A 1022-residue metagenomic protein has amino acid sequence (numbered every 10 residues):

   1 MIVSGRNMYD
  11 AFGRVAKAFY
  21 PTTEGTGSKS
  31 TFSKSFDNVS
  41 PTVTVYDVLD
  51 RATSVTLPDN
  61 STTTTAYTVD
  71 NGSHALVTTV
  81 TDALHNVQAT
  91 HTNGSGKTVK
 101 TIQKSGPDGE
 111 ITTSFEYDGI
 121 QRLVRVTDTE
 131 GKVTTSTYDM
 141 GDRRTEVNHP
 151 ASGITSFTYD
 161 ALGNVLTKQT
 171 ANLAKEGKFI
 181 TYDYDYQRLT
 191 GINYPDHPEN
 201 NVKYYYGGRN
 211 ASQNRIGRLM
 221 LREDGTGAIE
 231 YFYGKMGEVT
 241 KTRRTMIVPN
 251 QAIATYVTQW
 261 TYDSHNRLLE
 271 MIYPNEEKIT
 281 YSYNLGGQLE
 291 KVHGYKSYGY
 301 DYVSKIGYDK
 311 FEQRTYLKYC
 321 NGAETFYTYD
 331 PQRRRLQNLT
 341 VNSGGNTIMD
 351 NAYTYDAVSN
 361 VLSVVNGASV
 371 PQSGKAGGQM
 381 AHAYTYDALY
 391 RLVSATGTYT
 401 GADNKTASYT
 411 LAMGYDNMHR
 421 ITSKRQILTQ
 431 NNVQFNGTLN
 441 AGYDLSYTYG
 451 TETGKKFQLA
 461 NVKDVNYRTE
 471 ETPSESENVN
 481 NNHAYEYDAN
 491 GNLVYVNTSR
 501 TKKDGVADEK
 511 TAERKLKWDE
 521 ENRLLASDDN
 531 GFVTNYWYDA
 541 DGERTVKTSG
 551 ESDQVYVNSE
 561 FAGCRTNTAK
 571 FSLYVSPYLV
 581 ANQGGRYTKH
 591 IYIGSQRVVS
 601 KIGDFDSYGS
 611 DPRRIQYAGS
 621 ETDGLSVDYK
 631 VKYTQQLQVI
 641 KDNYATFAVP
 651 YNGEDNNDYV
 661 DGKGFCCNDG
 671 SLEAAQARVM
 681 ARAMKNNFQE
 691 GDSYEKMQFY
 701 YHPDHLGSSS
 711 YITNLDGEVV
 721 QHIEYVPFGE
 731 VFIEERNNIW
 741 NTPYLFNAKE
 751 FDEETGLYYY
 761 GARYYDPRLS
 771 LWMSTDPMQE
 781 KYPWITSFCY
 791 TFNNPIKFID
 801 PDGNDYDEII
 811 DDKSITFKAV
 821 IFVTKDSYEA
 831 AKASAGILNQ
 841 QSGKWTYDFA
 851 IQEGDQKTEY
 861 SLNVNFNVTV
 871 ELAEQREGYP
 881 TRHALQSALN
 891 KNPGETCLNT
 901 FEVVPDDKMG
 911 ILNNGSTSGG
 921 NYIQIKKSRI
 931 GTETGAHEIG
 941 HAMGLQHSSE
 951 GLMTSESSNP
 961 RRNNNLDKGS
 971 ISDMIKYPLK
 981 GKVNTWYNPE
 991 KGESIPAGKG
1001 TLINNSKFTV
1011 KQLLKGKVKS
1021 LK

Functional and structural regions predicted by a protein language model:
M1, G5-N7, A11, K17-E24 (+34 more regions): Beta-turn initiation residues at beta-strand->coil junctions
G208, Y447-Y449, Q554-T566, R613-G761 (+1 more regions): A motif-centric feature for acidic-aromatic and gly/ser/thr-rich catalytic loops and repeats
Y329, Y384-Y386, W518, Y538 (+7 more regions): Surface-exposed coil/loop segments, especially low-complexity Tyr/Gly/Ser/Thr-rich stretches in secreted/surface
D812-T816, F822-L872, P880-Q886: Zn2+-dependent metallopeptidase catalytic core
E877-Q924: Catalytic zinc-binding patch centered on the HExxH motif and its immediate surroundings that defines zinc-dependent
G919-A936: Short pre-active-site segment immediately N-terminal to the catalytic Zn-binding motif
I925-K926, I930, S948-K1022: Metalloprotease/metallohydrolase-associated module, dominated by Zn2+-dependent proteases
E933-H947: Active-site recognition of the HExxH zinc-binding catalytic motif
